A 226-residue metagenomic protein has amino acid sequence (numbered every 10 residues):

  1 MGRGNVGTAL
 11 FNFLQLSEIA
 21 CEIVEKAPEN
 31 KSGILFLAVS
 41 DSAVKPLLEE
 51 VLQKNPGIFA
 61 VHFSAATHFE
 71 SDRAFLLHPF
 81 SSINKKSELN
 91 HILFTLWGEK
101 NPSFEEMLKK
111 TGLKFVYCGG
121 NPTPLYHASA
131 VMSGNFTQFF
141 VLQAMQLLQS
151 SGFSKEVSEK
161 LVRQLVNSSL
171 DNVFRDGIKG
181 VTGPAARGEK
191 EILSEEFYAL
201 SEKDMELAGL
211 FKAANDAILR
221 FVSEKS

Functional and structural regions predicted by a protein language model:
M1-L14, G188: Glycine-rich adenosine-cofactor-binding loop
T8-N12, A27-E88: Rossmann-like NAD(P)(H) cofactor-binding subdomain of soluble oxidoreductases
S17-V24, P56-G57: A generic structural motif
E18, E159-K160, Q164-S226: NAD(P)-dependent Rossmann-like dehydrogenase/reductase catalytic/cofactor-binding core
V61-H127: Rossmann-fold dinucleotide-binding core
E105, T111-F153, E159-Q164, D171: Active-site rim beta-loop-alpha module in soluble metabolic enzymes
